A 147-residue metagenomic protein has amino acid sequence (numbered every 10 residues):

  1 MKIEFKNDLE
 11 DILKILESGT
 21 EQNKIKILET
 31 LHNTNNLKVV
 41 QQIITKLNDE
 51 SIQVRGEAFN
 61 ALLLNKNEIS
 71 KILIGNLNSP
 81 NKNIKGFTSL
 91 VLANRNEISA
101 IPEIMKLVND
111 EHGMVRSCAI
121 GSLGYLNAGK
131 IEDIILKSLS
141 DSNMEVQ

Functional and structural regions predicted by a protein language model:
K2-L16, N36-N48, K66-N78, E97-N109 (+1 more regions): Amphipathic alpha-helical scaffolding segments comprising HEAT/armadillo-like alpha-solenoid repeats
E17, Q22-N33: Alpha-helical segment of the N-proximal tetratricopeptide repeat
G19-T20, E50-S51, P80-N81, E111-H112 (+1 more regions): Short inter-helical turns and helix N-cap capping residues of alpha-solenoid HEAT/ARM repeat scaffolds
T30, A61-L64, V91, S122: Core register positions within helices of long alpha-helical scaffolds
K82, F87-L90, G113: Alpha-helical adaptor scaffolds
